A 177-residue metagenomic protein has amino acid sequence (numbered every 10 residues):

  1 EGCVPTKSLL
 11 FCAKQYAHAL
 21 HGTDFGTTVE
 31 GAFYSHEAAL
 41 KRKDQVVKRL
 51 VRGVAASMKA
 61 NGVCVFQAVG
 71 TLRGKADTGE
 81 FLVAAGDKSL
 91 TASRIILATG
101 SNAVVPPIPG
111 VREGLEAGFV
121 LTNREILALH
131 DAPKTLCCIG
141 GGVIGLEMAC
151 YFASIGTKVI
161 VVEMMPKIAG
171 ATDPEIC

Functional and structural regions predicted by a protein language model:
E1-A132, M165-A169, P174-C177: Glycine-rich flavin
H130-T172: Rossmann-like NAD(P)H-binding beta-loop-alpha module
